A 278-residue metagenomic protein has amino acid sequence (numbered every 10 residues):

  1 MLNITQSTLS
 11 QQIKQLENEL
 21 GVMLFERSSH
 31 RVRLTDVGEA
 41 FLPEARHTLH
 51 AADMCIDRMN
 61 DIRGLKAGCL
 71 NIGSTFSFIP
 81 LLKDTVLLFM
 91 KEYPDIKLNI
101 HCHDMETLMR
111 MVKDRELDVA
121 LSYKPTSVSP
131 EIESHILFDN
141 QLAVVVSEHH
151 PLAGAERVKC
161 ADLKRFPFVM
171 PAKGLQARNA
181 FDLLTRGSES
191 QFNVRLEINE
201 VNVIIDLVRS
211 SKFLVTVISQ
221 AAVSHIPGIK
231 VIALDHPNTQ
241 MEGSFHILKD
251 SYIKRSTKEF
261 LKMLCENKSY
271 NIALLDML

Functional and structural regions predicted by a protein language model:
Q6-S7, Q11, D57, R63-Y93 (+3 more regions): N-terminal winged-helix
E17-D36: A short LG(V/I)-centered, amphipathic sequence patch enriched for acidic residue(s) preceding the LG motif
E19-L20, F41-R63: Alpha-helical linker/hinge and terminal dimerization helices associated with HTH transcriptional regulators
P43, D84-L88, M105-L142, V146 (+1 more regions): Short beta-strand-centered segments that line the small-molecule binding cleft or hinge of alpha/beta clamshell
R63-G64, E131-L142, V146-F168: Flexible hinge/capping segments at coil-to-helix
D104-L117, Y123, Q176-I232: Hydrophobic hinge/microswitch elements
S129-H135, N140, A155, N202-Y252: Beta-alpha-beta core module
A153, P167-S188, I253-L261, N267-M277: Secondary-structure junction motif
